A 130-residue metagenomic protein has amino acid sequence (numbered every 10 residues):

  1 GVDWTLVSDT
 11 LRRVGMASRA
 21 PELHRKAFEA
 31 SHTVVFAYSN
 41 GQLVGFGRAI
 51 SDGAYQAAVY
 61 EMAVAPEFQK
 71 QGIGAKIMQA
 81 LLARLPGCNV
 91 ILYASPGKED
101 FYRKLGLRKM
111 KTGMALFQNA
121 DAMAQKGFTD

Functional and structural regions predicted by a protein language model:
G1-E22, G113, M123-D130: Short amphipathic alpha-helix that is part of the acyltransferase structural core
R19-A63: A conserved beta-strand-loop-helix scaffold within acyl/acetyltransferase catalytic domains
Y55, G97-K98: A generic "binding-loop/recognition-motif" signal
V64, K70-A83: Conserved acetyl-CoA-binding loop-helix of GNAT-fold acetyltransferases
A83-P96: Conserved GNAT acetyl-CoA-binding A-motif
I91-Y93, R103, R108-F128: Conserved catalytic-core motifs of GNAT/GCN5-like acyltransferases
